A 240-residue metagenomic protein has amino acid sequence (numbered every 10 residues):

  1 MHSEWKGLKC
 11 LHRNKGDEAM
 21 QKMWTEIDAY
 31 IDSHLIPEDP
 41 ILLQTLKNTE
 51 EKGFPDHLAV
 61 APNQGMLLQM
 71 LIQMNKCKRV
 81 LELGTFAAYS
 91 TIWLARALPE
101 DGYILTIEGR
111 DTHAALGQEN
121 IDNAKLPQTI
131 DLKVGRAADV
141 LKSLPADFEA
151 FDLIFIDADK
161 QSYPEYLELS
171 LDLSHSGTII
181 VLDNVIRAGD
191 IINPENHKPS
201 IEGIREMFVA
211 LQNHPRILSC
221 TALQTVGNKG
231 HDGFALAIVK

Functional and structural regions predicted by a protein language model:
H2-W5, L11-D39: N-terminal auxiliary segments of SAM/dcSAM-dependent transferases
K22, P62-K240: S-adenosylmethionine/decaboxylated-SAM
I27, I41, Q64-L67: Short N-terminal amphipathic alpha-helix/helix-capping patch enriched in small hydrophobics with frequent Ser/Thr
D32-S33, F54-D56, P194-E195: Short, contiguous strand/loop micro-motifs
I36-Q44, Q212-N213: Acidic-glycine-rich active-site phosphate/pyrophosphate-binding loop
P37, F54-M66: Conserved SAM-binding loop and adjacent beta-strand
Q44-P55: Conserved class I S-adenosyl-L-methionine
